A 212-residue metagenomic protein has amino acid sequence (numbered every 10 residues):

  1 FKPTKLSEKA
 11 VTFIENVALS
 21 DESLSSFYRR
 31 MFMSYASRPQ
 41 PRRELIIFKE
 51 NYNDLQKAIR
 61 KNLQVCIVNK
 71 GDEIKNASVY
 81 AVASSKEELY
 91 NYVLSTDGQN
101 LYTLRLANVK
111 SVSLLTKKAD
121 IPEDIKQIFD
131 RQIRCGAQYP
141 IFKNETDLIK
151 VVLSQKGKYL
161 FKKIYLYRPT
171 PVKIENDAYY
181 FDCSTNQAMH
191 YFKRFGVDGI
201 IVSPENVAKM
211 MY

Functional and structural regions predicted by a protein language model:
F1-A18: Short amphipathic alpha-helix starts
T4-S7, V68, A107, V152-S154 (+1 more regions): A structural detector for beta-sheet-dominated domains
T12, D72-N76, Q99-L104, G157-F161 (+1 more regions): Short, surface-exposed beta-strand/loop "edge" segments at domain boundaries and coil↔beta transitions
V17-S20, R38: Surface-exposed polar/charged interaction patches
D21-M33: Short amphipathic alpha-helical segments
M31, Y35, V112, R194-D198: Conserved short hydrophobic interaction patches
S37-I149: Core beta-strand-centered patch of the WYL/Sm-like small regulatory domain
C135-Y212: Polybasic (Lys/Arg-rich)
